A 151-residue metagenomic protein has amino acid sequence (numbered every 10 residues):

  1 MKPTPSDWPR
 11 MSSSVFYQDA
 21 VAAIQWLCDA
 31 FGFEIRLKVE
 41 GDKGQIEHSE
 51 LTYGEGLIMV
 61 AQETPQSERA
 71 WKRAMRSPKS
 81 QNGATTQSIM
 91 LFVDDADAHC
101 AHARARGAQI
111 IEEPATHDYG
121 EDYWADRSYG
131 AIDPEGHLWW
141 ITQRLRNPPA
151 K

Functional and structural regions predicted by a protein language model:
M1-S14, I24-Q25, F31-I132, I141-K151: Vicinal oxygen chelate
V15-D19: Short, surface-exposed ligand-recognition loops at beta-strand->loop->(often short) alpha-helix junctions that present
